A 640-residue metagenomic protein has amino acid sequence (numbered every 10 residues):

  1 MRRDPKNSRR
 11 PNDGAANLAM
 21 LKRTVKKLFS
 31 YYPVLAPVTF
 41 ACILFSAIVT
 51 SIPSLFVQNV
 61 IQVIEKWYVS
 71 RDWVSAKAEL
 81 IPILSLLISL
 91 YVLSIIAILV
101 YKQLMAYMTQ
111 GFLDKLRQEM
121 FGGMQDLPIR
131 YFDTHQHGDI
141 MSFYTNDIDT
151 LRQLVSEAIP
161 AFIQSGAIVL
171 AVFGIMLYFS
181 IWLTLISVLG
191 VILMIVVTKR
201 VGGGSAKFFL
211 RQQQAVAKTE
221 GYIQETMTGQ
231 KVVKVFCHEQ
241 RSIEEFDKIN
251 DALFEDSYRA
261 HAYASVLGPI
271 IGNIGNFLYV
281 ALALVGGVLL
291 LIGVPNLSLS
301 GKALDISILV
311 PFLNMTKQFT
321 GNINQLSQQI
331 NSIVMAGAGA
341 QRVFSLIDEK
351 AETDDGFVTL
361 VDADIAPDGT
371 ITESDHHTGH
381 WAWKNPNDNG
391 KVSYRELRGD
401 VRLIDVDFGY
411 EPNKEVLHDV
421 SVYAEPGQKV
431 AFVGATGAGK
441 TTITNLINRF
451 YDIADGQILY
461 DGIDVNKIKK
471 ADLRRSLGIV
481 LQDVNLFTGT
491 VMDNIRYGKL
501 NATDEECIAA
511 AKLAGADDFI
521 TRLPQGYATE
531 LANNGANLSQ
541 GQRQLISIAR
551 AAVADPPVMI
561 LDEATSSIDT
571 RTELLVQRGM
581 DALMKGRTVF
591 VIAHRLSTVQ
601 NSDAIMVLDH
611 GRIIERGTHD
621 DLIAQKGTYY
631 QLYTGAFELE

Functional and structural regions predicted by a protein language model:
M1-T50, E65-L84, Y101-M105, T109 (+8 more regions): Membrane-integrated ABC transporters
R10-L18, V49-E65, V69, L90-H137 (+11 more regions): Juxtamembrane helix-loop junctions of ABC transporter transmembrane domains
K22, A41, A97, Y101 (+4 more regions): Hydrophobic alpha-helical transmembrane segments of ABC transporter permease domains
S30-P33, I129-R130, I148-V155, I159 (+6 more regions): An intracellular "coupling" helix at the cytosolic face of ABC transporter transmembrane type-1 domains
A36-A97, L177-W182, L284, I292-I306: Transmembrane helix-loop-helix hairpins at lipid-water interfaces of multipass membrane proteins, especially the type-1
W67, I175-L189, Y263-R342, L346-K350 (+2 more regions): Helix-loop-helix
W73, A363-E640: ABC-type nucleotide-binding domain
